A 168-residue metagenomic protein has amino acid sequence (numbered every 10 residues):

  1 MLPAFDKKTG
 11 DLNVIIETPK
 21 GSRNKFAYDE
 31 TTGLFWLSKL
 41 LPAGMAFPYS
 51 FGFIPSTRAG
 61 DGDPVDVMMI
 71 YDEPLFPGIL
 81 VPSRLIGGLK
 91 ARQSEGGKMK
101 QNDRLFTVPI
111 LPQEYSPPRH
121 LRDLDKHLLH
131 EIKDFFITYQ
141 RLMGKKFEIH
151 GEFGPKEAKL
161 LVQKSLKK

Functional and structural regions predicted by a protein language model:
M1-K168: Hydrophobic N-terminal alpha-helices or hydrophobic patches in metabolic proteins across all domains of life
